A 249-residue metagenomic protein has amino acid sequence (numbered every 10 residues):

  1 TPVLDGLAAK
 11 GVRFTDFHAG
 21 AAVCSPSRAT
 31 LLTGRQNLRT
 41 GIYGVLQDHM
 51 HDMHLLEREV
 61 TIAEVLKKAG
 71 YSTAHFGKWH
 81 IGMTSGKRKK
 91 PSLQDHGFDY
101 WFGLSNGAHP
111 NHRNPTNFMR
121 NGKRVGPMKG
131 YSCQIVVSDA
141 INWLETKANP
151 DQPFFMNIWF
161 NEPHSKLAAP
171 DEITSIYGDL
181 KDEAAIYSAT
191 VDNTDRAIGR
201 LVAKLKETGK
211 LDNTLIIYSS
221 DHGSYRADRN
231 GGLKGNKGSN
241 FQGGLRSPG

Functional and structural regions predicted by a protein language model:
T1-G249: Formylglycine-dependent sulfatase
